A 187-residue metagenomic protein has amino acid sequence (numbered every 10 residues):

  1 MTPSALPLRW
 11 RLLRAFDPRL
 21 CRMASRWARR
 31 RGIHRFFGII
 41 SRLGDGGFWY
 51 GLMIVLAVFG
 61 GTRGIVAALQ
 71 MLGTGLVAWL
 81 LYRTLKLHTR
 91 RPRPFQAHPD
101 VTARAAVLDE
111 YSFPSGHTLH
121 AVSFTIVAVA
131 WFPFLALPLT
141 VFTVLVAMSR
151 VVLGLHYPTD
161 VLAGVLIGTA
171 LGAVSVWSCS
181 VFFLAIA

Functional and structural regions predicted by a protein language model:
M1-A15, R26, A57-G61, A68-L69 (+2 more regions): Multi-pass membrane proteins that catalyze or facilitate reactions on polyprenyl-/lipid-phosphate substrates and their
M1-G51, V66, Y82-L108: N-terminal transmembrane-helix/juxtamembrane module of multi-pass inner/ER membrane proteins
W27, R31, F59-R63, L87-Q96 (+2 more regions): Membrane-interface elements of multi-pass transporters and channels
M53-L81: Interfacial segments of alpha-helical transmembrane regions
G73-K86, L137-S149: Small-polar-interrupted transmembrane alpha-helices in polytopic inner-membrane proteins
W79-R83, L87, T169-V176: Transmembrane alpha-helical segments of multi-pass membrane transport proteins and ion-pumping complexes
H98-A187: Membrane-embedded catalytic cores of phosphoryl/pyrophosphoryl-handling enzymes
